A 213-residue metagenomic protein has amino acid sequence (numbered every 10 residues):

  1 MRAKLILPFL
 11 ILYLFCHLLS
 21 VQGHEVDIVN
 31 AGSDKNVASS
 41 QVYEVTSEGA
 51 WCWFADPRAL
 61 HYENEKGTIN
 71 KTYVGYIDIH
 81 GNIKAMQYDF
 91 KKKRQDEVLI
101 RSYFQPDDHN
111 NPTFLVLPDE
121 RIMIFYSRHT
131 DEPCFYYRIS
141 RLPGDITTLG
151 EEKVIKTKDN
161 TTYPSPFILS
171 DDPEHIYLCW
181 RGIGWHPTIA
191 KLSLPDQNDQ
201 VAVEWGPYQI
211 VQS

Functional and structural regions predicted by a protein language model:
M1-P8: Bacterial N-terminal signal peptides that target proteins for export
P8-H17: Bacterial N-terminal signal peptides
L19-Q22: Sec/Tat signal peptide C-region and signal peptidase I cleavage site
H24-S213: Extracellular, repeat-based ectodomains that mediate carbohydrate processing or recognition
